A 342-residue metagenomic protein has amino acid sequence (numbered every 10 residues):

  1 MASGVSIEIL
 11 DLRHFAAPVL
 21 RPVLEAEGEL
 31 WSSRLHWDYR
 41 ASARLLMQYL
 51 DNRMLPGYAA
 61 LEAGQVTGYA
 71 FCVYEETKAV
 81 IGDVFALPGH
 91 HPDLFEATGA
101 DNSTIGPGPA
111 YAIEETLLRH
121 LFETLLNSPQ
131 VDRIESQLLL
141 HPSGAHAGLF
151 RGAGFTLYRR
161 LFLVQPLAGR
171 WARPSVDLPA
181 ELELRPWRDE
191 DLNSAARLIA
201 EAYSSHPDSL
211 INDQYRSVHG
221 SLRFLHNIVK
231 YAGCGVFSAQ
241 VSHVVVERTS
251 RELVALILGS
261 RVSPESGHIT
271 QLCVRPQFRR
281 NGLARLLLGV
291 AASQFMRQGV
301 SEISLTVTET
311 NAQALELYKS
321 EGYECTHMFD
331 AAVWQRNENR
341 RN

Functional and structural regions predicted by a protein language model:
M1-S3, T77-K78, P88-L182, R188 (+1 more regions): Acyl-donor-binding surface of acyltransferase catalytic domains
G4-L24, E183-D213: A short beta-loop-alpha structural element at the N-terminal edge of CoA-dependent acyl/N-acetyltransferase catalytic
S33-G57, F71, D213-R248: Active-site rim helix/loop that mediates acceptor-substrate recognition in acyltransferases
A43-S128, I257-S266: Conserved donor-binding loop and adjoining core beta-sheet/short helix segment in diverse acyl/aminoacyl transferases
P92-G99, G108-T124, V274, R280-S293 (+2 more regions): Conserved acetyl-CoA-binding loop-helix of GNAT-fold acetyltransferases
I134-A145, P276, L305-L315, A332-R336: Conserved beta-strand-loop-alpha-helix junction that forms the acyl-donor binding cleft
L140-R159, R285, E309-H327: Conserved active-site alpha-helix within GNAT-family acetyltransferase domains
R159-E183, S301-A312, E321-G322, H327-N342: C-terminal "cap" of GNAT-fold acetyltransferases
